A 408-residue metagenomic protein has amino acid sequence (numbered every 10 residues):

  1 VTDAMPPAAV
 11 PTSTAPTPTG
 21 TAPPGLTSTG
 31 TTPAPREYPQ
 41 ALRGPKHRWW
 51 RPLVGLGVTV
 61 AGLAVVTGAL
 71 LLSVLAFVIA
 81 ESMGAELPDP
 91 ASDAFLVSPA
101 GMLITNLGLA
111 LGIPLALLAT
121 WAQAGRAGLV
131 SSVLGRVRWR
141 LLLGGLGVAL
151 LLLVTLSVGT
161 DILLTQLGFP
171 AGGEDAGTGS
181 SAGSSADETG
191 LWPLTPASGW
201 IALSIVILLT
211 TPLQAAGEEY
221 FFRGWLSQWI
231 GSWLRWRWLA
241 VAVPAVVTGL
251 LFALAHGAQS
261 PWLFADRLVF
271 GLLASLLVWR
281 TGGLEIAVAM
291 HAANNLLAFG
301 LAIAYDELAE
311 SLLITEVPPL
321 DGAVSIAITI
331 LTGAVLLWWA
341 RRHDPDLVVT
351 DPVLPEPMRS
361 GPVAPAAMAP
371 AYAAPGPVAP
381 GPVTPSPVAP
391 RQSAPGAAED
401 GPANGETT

Functional and structural regions predicted by a protein language model:
V1-G125, S131, T315-T408: N-terminal, membrane-interfacial amphipathic/helix-forming hydrophobic leader that caps and precedes the first
R51-G55, S98-L109, L141, G145 (+7 more regions): Residue-level signature of transmembrane alpha-helical entry/exit and packing/kink sites in multi-pass membrane
G57, G159, L250-L251: Hydrophobic residues within the alpha-helical transmembrane core of Major Facilitator Superfamily
A61-V66, L111, L150-L151, A293-A298: Membrane-embedded alpha-helical segments of transport systems, primarily multispan ion/solute transporters
L70-T105, V158-W200, L254-L263, I303-A323: Membrane interfacial helix motifs at helix-loop boundaries and amphipathic/re-entrant anchors
L103-N106, L129-A216, S227-Q228, S232-W233 (+1 more regions): Juxtamembrane helix-loop-helix connectors linking adjacent transmembrane helices in multi-pass membrane enzymes
A122-L143, R223-W238, V243, P357-P365: Cytoplasmic juxtamembrane regions at transmembrane-helix boundaries
L203-L337, R341-P357: Transmembrane helix-loop-helix hairpins at the membrane interface of multi-pass integral membrane proteins
